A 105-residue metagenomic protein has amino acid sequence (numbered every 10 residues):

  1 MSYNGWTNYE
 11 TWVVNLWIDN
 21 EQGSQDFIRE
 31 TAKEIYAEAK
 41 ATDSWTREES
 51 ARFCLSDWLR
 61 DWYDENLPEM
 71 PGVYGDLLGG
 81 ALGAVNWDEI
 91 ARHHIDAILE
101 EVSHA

Functional and structural regions predicted by a protein language model:
M1-A105: Acidic interaction surfaces
